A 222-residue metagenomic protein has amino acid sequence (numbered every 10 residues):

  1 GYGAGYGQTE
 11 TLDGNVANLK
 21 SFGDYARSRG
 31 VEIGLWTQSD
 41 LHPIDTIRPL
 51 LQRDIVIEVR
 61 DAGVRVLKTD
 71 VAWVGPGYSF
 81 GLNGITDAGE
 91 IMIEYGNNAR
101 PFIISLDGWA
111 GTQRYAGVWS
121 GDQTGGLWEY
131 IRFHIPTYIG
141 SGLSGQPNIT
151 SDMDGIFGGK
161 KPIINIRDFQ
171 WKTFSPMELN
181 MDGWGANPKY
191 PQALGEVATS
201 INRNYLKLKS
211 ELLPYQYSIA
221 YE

Functional and structural regions predicted by a protein language model:
G1-E222: Catalytic-domain carbohydrate-binding cleft regions of carbohydrate-active enzymes
